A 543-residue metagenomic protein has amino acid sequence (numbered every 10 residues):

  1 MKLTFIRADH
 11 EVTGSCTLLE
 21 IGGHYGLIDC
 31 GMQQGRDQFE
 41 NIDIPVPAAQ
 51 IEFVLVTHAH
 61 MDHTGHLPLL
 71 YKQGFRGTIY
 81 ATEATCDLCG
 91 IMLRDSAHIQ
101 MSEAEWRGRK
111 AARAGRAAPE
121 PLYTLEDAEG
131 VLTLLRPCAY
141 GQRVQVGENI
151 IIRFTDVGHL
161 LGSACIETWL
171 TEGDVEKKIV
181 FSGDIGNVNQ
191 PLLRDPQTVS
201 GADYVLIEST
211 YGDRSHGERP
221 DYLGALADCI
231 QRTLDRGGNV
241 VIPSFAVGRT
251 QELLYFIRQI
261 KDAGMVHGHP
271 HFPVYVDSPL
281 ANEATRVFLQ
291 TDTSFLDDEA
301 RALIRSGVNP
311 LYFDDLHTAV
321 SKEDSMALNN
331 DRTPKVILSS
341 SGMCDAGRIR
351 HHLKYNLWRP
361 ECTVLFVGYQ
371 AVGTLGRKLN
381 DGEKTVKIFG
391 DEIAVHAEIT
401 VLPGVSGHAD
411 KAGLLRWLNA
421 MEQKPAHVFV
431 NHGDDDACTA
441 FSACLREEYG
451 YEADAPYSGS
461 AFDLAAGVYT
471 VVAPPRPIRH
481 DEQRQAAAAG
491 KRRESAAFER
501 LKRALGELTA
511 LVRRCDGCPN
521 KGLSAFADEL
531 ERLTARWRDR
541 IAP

Functional and structural regions predicted by a protein language model:
M1-E52, C165-S182, I349: Conserved beta-strand hairpin/beta-sheet module of binuclear metal-dependent hydrolase folds, prominently
K2, V12, I21, C138-Q197: Catalytic core of the metallo-beta-lactamase
D37-L88, R94, G201, V205: Active-site metal-binding motif and surrounding structural segment of the metallo-beta-lactamase
S96-L160, D292-R332: Metallo-beta-lactamase
C165, V188-D277, T363-G368, T385-A455 (+1 more regions): Cap/insert and terminal regions of metallo-dependent hydrolase folds
C229-T374, V386-K387, E422, C444-E447 (+2 more regions): Hard-cation-handling environments
R359, D434-R479: C-terminal, active-site-flanking charged/polar segments
G459-A525: Charged, amphipathic alpha-helical linkers/stalks
